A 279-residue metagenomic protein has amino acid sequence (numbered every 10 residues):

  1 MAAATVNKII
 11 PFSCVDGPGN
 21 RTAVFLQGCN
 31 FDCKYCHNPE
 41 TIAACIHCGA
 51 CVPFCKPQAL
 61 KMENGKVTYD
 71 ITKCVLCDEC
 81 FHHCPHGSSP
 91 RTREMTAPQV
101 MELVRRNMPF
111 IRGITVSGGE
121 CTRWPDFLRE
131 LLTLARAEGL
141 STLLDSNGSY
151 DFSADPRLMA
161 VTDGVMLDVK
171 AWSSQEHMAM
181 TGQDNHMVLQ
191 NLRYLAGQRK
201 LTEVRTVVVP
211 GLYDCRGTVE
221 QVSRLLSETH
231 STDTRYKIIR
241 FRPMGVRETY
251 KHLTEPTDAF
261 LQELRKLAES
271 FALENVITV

Functional and structural regions predicted by a protein language model:
V6-A50, V67-L76: N-terminal pre-triad scaffold of radical SAM enzymes
I9, I239-F241, T278-V279: Conserved beta-strand termini and adjacent loop/short-helix elements that scaffold enzyme active sites in alpha/beta
K34-A44, A50-V67, E79-E94: Iron-sulfur cluster-binding cysteine motifs and their immediate structural context in ferredoxin-like electron-transfer
A59-N64, I71-H86, E102-E120: Short Fe-S-cluster ligation motifs
K73, R93-Q99: FAD-binding FR-type
Q99-H252: Conserved AdoMet/S-adenosylmethionine-binding subsite of the radical SAM
Y250-K266: Active-site-adjacent loop and "lid" segments of alpha/beta metabolic enzymes
R265-V279: A cross-taxonomic marker for long C-terminal extensions/tails that follow the last structured domain
